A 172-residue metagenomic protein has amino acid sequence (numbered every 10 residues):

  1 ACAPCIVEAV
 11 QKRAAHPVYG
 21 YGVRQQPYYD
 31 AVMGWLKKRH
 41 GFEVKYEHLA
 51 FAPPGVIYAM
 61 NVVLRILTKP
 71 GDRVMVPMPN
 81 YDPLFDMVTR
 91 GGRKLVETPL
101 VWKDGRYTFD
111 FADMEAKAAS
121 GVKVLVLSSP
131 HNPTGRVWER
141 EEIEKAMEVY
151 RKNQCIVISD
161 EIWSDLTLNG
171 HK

Functional and structural regions predicted by a protein language model:
A1-I57, V62: N-terminal small-domain helix-loop-helix segment of the aminotransferase-like
V32, M87-V88, Y150: Short hydrophobic alpha-helical segments of the AMP-binding
A59, P83, D165-L166: Catalytic P-loop NTPase motifs of RecA-like helicase/translocase cores
I66-V88: Conserved PLP-anchoring active-site segment centered on the Schiff-base-forming lysine
M78, E97-W102: Short beta->alpha connector loops at strand-helix junctions that form conserved, small/polar/Pro-enriched
R90-V96: A short helix-loop-beta submotif of the ANL/AMP-binding
L100-H171: Active-site phosphate-binding strand-loop segment of PLP-dependent enzymes
